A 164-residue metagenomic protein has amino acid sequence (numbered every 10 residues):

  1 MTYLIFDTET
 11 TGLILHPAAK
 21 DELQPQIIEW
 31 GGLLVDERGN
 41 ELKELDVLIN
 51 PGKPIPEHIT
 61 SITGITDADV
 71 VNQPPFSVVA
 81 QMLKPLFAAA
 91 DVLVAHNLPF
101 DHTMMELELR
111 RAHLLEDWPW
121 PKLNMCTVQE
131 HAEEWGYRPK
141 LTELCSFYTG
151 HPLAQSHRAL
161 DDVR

Functional and structural regions predicted by a protein language model:
T2, L23-I65, P85-R164: Metal-dependent phosphoesterase core characteristic of DEDDh/y 3'-5' exonuclease domains
I5: Short, Gly/Pro- and small/polar-rich lid/capping loops
T8-A18: Short acidic, Gly/Ser-rich segments with clustered Asp/Glu that frequently serve as metal-coordination loops in enzyme
H16, V35, A68: Short, electropositive, low-hydrophobicity segments enriched in small/polar residues
T60-M82: Metal-dependent phosphoesterase signature
